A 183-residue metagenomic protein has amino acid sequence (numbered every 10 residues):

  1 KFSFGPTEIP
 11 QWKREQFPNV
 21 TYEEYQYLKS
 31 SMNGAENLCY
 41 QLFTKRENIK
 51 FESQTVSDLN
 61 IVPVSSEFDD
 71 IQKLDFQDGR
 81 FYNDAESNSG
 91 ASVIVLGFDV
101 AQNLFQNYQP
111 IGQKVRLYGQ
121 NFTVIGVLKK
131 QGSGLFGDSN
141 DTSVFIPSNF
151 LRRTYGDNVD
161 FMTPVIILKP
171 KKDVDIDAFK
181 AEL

Functional and structural regions predicted by a protein language model:
K1-N60, E67, Q102-N103, A178: Hydrophobic, regular-secondary-structure patches
N60-V62, S66-Y82, E86, G90-L183: Mid-to-C-terminal secondary-structure elements that act as membrane-proximal/extracytoplasmic interface segments
